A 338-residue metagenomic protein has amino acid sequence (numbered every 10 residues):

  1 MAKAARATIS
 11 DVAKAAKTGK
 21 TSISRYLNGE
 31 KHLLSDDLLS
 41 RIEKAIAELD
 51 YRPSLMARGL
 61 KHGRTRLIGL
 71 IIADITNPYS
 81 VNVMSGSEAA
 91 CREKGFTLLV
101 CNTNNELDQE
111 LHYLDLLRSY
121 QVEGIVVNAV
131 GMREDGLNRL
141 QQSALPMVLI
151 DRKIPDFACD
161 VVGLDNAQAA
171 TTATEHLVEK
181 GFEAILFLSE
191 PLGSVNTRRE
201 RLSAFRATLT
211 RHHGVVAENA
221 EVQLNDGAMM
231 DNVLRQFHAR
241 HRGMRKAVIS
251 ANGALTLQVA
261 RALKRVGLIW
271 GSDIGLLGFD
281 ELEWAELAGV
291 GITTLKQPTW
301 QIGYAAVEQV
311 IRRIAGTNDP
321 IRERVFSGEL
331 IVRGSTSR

Functional and structural regions predicted by a protein language model:
M1-T65, S337: N-terminal helix-turn-helix DNA-binding module of bacterial transcription factors
A2-T8, I46-Y79, V83-S85, E93-F96 (+2 more regions): N-terminal helix-turn-helix/winged-helix DNA-binding helices and compositionally similar short basic alpha-helical
I72-N82, C101-Q109, V162-T172, L188-R211 (+5 more regions): Hinge/beta->alpha junction and helix N-cap segments in small-molecule ligand-binding domains
A89-D135: Central regulatory/effector-binding core of bacterial HTH transcription factors
N105, V127-T172, L192, A254 (+1 more regions): Flexible loop/hinge segments that line or gate small-molecule binding clefts
V162, R235-R338: Flexible loop/turn connectors
A184, A217-N219, I269-G275: Short acidic capping loops at alpha-helix termini that bridge into adjacent secondary structure
